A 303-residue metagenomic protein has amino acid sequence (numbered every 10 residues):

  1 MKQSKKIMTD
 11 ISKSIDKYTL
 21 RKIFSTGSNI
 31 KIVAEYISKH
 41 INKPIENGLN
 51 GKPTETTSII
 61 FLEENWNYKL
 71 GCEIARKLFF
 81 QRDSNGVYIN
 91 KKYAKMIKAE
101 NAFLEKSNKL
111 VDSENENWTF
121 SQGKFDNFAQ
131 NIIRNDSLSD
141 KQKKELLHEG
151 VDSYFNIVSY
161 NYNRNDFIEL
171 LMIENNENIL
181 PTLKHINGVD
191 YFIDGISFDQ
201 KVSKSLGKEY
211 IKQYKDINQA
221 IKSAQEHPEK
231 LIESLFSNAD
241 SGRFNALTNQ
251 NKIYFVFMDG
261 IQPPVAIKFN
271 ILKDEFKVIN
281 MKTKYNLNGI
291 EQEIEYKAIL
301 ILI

Functional and structural regions predicted by a protein language model:
M1-N187, V202-I303: Nucleic-acid endonuclease domains
Y191, I196-V202: Conserved catalytic cores of phosphodiester-cleaving nucleases, focusing on short active-site segments
